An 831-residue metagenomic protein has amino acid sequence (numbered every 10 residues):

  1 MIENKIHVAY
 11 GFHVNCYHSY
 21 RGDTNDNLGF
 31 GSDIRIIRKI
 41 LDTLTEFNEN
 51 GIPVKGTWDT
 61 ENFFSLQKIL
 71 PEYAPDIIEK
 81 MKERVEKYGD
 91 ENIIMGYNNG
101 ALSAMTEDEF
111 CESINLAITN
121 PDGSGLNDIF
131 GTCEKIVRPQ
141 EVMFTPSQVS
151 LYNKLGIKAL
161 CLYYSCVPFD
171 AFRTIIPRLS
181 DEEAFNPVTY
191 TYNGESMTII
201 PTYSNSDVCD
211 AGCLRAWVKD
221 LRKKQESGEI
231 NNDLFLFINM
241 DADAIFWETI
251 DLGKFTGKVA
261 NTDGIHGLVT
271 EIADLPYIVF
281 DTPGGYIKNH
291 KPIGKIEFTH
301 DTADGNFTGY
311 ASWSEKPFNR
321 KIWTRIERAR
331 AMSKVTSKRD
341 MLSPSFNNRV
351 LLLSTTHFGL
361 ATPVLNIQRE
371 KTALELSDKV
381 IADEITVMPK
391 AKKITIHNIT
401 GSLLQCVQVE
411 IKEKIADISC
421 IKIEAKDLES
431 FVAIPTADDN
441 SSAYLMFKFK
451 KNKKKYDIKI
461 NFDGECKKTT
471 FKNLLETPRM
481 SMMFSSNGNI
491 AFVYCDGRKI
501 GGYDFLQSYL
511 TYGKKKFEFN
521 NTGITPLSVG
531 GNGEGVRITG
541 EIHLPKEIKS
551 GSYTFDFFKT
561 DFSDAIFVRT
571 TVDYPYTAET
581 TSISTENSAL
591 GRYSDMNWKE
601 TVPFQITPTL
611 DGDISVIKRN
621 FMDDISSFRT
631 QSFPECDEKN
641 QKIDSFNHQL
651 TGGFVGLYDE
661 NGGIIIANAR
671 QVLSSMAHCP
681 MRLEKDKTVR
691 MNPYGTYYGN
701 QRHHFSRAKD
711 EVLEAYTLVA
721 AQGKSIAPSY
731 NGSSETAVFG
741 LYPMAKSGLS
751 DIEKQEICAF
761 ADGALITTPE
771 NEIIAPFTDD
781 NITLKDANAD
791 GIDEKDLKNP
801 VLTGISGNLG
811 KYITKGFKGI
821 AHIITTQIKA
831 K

Functional and structural regions predicted by a protein language model:
I2, E72, E315-C420, D427-T436 (+8 more regions): Histidine-centered catalytic/metal-binding microenvironments
I2-K135, V142-I199, R215-N232, H266 (+2 more regions): Catalytic alpha-helical scaffold of carbohydrate-active enzymes acting on polysaccharides/glycoconjugates
T60, Y164, A171-L179, P187 (+3 more regions): C-terminal domain-boundary segment and adjacent tail
M95, V137, I238, R349: Conserved, mostly hydrophobic/aromatic
D243-K254, I287-N306, F346-Q368, H678-T717 (+1 more regions): Aromatic/acidic polysaccharide-binding cleft in carbohydrate-active enzymes
N398-L404, K453, D457-Q507, E660-N661 (+7 more regions): Beta-strand-rich N-terminal accessory domains
T436-K455, T717-T736, N808-F817: A surface-exposed beta-strand-loop module
N473-E756, G763-A764, V801-G804, L809: Beta-strand/loop-rich accessory regions of lumenal/periplasmic or secreted enzymes, predominantly carbohydrate-active
